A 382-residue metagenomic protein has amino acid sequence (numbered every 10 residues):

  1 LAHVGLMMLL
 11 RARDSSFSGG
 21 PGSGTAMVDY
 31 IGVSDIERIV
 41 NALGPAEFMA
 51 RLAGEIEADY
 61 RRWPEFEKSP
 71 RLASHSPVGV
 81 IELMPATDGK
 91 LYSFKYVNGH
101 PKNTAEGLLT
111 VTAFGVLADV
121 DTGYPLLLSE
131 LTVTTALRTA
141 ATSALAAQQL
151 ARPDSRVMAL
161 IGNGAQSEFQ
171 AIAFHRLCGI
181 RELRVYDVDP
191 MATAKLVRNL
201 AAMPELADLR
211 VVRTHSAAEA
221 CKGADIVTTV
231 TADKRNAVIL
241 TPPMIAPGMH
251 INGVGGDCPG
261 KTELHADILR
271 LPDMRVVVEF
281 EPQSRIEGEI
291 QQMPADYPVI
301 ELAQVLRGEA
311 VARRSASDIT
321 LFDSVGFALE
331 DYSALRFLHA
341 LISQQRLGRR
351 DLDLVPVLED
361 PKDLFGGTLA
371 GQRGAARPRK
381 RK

Functional and structural regions predicted by a protein language model:
L9-L10, S16-T135, A144, D154 (+2 more regions): N-terminal ligand-binding/catalytic initiation module
S143, S155-H175, V188, A192: Glycine-rich adenosine-cofactor-binding loop
I180-A201: NAD(P)-binding Rossmann-fold cofactor-contacting core
L209-A224, L240: Short acidic low-complexity segments
A220-K222, M244-I245, L269: A short, aliphatic-rich alpha-helical micro-motif
T231-D233, G255-G256: Short glycine-/small-residue-rich Rossmann-like dinucleotide-binding loops
R235-M249: Rossmann-fold NAD(P) dinucleotide-binding segment
G255-V305: Rossmann-fold NAD(P)-binding glycine/threonine-rich loop
